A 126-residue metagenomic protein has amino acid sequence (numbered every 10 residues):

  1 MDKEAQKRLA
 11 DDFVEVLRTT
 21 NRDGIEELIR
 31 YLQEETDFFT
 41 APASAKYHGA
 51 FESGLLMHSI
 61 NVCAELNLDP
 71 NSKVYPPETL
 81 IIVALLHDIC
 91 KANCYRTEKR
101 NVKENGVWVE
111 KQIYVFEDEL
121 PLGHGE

Functional and structural regions predicted by a protein language model:
M1-A41: Non-catalytic interface/linker regions that flank or bridge core catalytic/transmembrane domains
E4, T19, G49, S53-L56 (+1 more regions): Charge-dense, low-complexity intrinsically disordered segments
D11, E26, I60, E78-V83: Non-catalytic, well-ordered alpha-helical scaffold segments
E26-I60, C94, N101: A short mid-domain helix/strand-loop element embedded in enzyme catalytic domains that forms or borders the active-site
S44-A45, G49-F51, A64, L68-E126: Divalent metal-dependent catalytic cores for phosphoryl transfer on phosphate-bearing substrates
